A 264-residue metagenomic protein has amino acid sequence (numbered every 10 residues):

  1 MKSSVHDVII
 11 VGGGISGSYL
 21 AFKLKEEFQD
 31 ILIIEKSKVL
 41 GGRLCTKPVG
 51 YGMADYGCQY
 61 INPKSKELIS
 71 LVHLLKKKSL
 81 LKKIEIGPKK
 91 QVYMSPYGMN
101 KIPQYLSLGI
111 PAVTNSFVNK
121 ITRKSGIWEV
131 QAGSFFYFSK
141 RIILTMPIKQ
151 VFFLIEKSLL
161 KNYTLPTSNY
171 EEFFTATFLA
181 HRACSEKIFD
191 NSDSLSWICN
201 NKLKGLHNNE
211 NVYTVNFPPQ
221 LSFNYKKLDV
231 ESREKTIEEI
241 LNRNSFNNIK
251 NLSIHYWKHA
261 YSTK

Functional and structural regions predicted by a protein language model:
K2-S16: Beta1/beta-strand and adjacent pyrophosphate-binding region of the FAD-binding site in flavoprotein oxidoreductases
S4-H6, A132-R141: Core beta-strand elements of the Rossmann-like FAD/NAD(P) dinucleotide-binding domain in flavoenzyme oxidoreductases
I9-V11, F22-G50: Glycine-rich FAD pyrophosphate-binding loop
K23, V39, T46-K47, Y51-K83: Conserved FAD-binding subdomain of flavin-dependent enzymes
V39, Y56, E210-K264: Conserved flavin/dinucleotide-binding core of flavoenzymes
G41, S139-E186, N247: Central helical "cap/lid" subdomain
Y60-E67, E85-Y105, K227-T236: Short beta-strand to alpha-helix junction loop
T114-E129: A conserved short coil-to-beta-strand element within the FAD-binding core of flavoproteins
